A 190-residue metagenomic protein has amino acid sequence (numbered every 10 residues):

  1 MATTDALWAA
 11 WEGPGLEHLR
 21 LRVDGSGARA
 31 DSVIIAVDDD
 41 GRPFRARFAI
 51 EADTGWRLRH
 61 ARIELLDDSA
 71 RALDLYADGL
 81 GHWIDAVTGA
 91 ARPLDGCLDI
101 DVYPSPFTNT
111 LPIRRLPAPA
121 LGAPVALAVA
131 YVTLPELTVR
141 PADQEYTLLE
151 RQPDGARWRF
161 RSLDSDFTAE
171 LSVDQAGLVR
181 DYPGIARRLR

Functional and structural regions predicted by a protein language model:
M1-G55: Short N-terminal edge-element motif at the start of the domain
M1-V23, A72-R157: Solvent-exposed helix/loop surface patches that form functional interfaces
P14, P43-R45, D68, V139 (+1 more regions): Short solvent-exposed loop/turn micro-motifs enriched in small/polar/acidic residues
E17-L19, A46-I50, R71-D74, Q144 (+2 more regions): A structural detector for short beta-strand units
G27, G41-P43, T54-H60, G155 (+2 more regions): Coil-to-beta-strand transition motifs
I34, R62-L65, A86-V87, S162-L163 (+1 more regions): Beta-turn initiation residues at beta-strand->coil junctions
D38-V87: Hydrophobic/aromatic-rich structural module bridging two neighboring secondary-structure elements via a short loop
R159-R190: C-terminal structured interaction module
